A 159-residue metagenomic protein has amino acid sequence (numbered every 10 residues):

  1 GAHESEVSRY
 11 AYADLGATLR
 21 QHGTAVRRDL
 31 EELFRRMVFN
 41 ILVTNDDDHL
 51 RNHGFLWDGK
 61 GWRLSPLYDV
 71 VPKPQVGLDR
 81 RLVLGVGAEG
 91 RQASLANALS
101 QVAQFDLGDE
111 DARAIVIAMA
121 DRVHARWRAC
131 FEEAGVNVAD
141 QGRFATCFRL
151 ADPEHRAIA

Functional and structural regions predicted by a protein language model:
G1-A159: Anionic ligand-binding catalytic core segments
